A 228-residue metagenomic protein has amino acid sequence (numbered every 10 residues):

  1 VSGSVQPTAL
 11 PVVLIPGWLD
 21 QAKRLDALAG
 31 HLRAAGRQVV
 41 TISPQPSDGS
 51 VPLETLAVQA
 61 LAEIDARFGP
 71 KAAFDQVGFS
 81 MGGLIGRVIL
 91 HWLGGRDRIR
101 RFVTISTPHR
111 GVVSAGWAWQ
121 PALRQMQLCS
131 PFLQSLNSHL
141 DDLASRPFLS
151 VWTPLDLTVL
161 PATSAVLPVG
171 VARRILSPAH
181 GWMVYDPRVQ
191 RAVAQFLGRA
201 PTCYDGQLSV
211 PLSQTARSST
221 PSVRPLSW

Functional and structural regions predicted by a protein language model:
V1-S2: An N-terminal hydrophobic leader/cap segment in hydrolases
V5-P11: Proline/glycine-enriched tight loop/beta-turn segments at coil->beta junctions that connect or precede beta-strands
V12-W18, A22-K23, H31-P44, S50-P147 (+2 more regions): Serine-dependent carboxylesterase/thioesterase catalytic core of lipase-like alpha/beta-hydrolase/SGNH enzymes
H91-W228: Helical cap/lid subdomain of alpha/beta-hydrolase-fold lipid enzymes that gates access to the catalytic pocket
